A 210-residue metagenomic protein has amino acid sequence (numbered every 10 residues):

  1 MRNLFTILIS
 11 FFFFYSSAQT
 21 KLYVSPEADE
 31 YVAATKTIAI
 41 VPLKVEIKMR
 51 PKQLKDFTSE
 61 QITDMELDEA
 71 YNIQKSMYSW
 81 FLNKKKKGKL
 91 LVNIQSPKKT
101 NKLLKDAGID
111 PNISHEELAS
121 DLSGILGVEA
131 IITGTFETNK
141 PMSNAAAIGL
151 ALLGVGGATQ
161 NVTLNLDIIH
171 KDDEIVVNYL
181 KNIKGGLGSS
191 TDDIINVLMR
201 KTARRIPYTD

Functional and structural regions predicted by a protein language model:
M1-K21: Bacterial Sec-dependent N-terminal signal peptides
T6, P26, A119-S120: Short, charged beta->alpha transition segments
S10-F12, K102-D106, E137-P141: N-terminal start-of-chain detector that recognizes signal peptides and the immediate post-cleavage beginning
Q19-M49, I125, F136-A147, G154-D210: C-terminal/domain-edge helix-coil "capping" segments
K44-E46, R50-T133, K171-N182, K201: N-terminal segment of the mature soluble domain
